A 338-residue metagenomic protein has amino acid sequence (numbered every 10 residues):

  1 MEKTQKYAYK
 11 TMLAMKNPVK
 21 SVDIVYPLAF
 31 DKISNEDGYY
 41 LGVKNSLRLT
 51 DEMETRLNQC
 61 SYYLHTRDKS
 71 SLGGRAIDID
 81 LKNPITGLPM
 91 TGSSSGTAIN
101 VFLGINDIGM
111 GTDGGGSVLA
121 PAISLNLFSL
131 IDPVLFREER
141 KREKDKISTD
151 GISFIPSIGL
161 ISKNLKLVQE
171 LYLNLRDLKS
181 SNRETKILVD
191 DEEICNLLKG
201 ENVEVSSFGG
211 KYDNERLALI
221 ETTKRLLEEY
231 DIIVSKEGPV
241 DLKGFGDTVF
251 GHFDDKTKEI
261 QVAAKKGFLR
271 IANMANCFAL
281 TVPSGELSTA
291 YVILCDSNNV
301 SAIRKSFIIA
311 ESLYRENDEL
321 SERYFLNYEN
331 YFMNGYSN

Functional and structural regions predicted by a protein language model:
M1-K32, R176-K199, S206-K211, P283-A290 (+1 more regions): Topogenic and prosegment regions of secretory-pathway hydrolases and membrane enzymes
K6-I155: Short glycine/serine-rich loop/turn segments
F30-R56, L173-G244: Gly/Ser-rich, acidic/histidine-flanked active-site/gating loops
S34, G38, Q169, E221-N338: Glycine-rich, small-residue loops and helix-cap segments that act as flexible hinges at active-site edges
E54, N58, A98-F102, I131 (+5 more regions): Predominant activation on well-ordered alpha-helical scaffold segments within soluble catalytic domains
N58-D68, R75, L178-R183, L198-N214 (+3 more regions): Structural alpha-beta junctions
I85-P89, G209-E215, K256-K258: Short, flexible loop segments at the rims of nucleotide/cofactor-binding pockets, characterized by
R137-S181: A short core secondary-structure module
